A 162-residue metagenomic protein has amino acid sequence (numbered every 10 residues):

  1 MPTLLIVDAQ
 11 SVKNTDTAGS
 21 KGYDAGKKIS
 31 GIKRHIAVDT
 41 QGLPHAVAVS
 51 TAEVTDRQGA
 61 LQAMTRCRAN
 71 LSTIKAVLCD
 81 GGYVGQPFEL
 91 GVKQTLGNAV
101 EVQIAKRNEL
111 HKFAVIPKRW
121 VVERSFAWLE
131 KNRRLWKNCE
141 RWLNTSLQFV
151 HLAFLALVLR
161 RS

Functional and structural regions predicted by a protein language model:
M1-N98, Q103, R107, A153-F154: Polybasic low-complexity intrinsically disordered regions
L90-K93, G97-N98, K112-S162: Basic, amphipathic alpha-helical segments enriched in Lys/Arg and hydrophobic/aromatic residues
